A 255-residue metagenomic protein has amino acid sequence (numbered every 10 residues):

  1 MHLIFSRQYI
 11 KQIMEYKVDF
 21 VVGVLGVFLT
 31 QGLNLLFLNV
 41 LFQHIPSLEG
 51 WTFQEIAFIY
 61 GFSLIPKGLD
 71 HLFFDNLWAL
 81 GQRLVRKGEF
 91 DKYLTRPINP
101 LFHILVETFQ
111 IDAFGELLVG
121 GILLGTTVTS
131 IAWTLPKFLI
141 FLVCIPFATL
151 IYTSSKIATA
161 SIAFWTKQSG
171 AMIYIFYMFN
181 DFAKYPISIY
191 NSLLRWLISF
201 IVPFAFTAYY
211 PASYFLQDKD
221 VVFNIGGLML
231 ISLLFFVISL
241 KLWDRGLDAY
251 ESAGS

Functional and structural regions predicted by a protein language model:
M1-S255: Hydrophobic transmembrane alpha-helices and immediately adjacent juxtamembrane helices of multi-pass inner-membrane
